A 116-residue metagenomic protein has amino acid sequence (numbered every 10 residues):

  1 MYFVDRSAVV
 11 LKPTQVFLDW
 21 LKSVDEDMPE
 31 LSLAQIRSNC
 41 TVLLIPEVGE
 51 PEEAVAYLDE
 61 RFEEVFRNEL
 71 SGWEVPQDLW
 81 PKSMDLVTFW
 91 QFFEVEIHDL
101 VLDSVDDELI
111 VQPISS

Functional and structural regions predicted by a protein language model:
M1-G49, E53: Extended, charge-biased low-complexity segments that typically form long amphipathic alpha-helices/coiled-coils
P46-Q112: Amphipathic protein-protein interaction modules
